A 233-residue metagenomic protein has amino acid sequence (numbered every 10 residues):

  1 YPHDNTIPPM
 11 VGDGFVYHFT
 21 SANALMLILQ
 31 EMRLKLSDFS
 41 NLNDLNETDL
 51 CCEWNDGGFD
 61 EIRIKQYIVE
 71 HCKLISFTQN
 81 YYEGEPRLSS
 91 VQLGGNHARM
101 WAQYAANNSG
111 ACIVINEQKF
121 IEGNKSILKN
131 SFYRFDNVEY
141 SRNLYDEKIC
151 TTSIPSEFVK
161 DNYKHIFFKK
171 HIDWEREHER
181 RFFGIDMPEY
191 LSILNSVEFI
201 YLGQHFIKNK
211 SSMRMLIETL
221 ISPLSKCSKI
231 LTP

Functional and structural regions predicted by a protein language model:
Y1-P233: Partner-binding and oligomerization surfaces adjacent to conserved cores of proteins that assemble macromolecular
